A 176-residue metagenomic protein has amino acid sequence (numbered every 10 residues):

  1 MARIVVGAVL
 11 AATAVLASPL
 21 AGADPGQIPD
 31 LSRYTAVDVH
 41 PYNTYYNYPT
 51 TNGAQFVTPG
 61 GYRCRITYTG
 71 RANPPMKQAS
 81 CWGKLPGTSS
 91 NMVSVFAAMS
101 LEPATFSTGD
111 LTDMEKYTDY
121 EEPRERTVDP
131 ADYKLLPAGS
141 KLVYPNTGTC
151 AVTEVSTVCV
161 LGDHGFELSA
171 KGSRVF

Functional and structural regions predicted by a protein language model:
M1-D24: Secretory targeting and sorting signals
D24-R71: Extracytoplasmic low-complexity, Pro/Thr/Ser/Ala/Gly-rich segments that lie immediately after a secretion/anchoring
D24-T44, K77-L136, F166-F176: A low-complexity, Ser/Thr/Gly/Pro-enriched, surface-exposed linker/loop concept that marks segments flanking
P49-Q55, P137-K141, V155-T157: Short, hydrophobic/aromatic-rich segments at coil-to-beta transitions
V57-P59, P74-P75, V143-Y144, V152: Residue-level signal for mature regions of secreted extracellular proteins and peptides
G70-P86, S156-D163: Lectin-like carbohydrate-binding module/patch detector with strong preference for beta-trefoil
S140-F176: Extracellularly exposed regions in secreted/surface proteins, prominently low-complexity, repeat-rich
